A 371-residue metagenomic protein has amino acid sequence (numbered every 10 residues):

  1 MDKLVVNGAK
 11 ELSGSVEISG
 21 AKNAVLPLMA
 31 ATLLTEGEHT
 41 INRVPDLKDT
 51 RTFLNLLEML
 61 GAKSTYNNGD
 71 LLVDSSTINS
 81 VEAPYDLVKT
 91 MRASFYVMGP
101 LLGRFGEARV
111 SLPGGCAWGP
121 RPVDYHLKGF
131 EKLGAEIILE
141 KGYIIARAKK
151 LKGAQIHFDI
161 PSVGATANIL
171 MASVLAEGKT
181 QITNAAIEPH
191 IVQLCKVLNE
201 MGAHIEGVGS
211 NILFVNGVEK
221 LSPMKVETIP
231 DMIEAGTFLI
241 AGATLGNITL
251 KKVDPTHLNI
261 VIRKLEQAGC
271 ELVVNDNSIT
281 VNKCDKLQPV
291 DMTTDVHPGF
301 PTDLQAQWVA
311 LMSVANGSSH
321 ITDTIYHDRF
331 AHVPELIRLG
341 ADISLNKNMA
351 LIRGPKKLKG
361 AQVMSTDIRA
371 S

Functional and structural regions predicted by a protein language model:
M1-S371: Short, structured segments at the rim of ligand-binding sites
